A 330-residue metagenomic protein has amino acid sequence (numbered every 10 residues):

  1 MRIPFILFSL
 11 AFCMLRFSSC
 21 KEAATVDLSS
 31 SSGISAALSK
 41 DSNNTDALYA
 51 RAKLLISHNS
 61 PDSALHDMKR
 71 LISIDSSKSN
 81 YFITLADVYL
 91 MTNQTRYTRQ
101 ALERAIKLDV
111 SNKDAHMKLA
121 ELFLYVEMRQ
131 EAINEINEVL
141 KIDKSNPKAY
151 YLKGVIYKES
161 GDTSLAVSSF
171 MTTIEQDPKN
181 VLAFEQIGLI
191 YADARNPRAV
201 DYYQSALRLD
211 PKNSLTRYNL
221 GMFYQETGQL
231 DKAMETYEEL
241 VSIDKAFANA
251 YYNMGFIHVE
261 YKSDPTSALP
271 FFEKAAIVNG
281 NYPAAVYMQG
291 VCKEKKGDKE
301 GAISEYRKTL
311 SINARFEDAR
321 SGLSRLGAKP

Functional and structural regions predicted by a protein language model:
S19-N80, M91, A328-P330: N-terminal leader/linker segments that initiate helical-solenoid repeat arrays
A24-G33, H58-R70, T92-R104, V126-E138 (+5 more regions): Structural signature of tandem alpha-helical TPR/SEL1-like repeats, specifically the intra-repeat loop/turn
T25-S29, S263, A284-P330: Terminal, low-structured helical/coil segments at or just beyond the last alpha-helical repeat
K40, I74, L108, I142 (+5 more regions): Structural marker of alpha-solenoid helical repeat scaffolds
T45-D46, S79-N80, K113-D114, P147-K148 (+5 more regions): Helix-start (N-cap) detector for alpha-helical repeat units in TPR-like alpha-solenoids, especially tetratricopeptide
A50, T84, K118, L152 (+5 more regions): Canonical tetratricopeptide repeat
K53, D87, E121, V155 (+5 more regions): Residue-level recognition of tetratricopeptide repeat
I56, I83, L90, M117 (+7 more regions): Position-specific recognition of the canonical hydrophobic site in helix A of tetratricopeptide repeat
